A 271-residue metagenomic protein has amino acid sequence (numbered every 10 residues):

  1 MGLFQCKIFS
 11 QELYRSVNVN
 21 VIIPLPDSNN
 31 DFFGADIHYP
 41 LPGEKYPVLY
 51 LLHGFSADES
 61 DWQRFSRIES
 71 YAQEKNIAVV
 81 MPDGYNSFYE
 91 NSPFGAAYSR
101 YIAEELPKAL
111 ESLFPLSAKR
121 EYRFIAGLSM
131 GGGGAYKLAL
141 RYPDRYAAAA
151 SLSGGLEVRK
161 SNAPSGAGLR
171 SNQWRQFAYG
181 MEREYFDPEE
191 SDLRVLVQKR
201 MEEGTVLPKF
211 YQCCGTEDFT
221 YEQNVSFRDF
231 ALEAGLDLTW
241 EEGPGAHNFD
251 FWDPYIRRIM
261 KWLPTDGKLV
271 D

Functional and structural regions predicted by a protein language model:
M1-D271: Non-catalytic cap/lid and distal C-terminal segments of serine-dependent acyl enzymes
